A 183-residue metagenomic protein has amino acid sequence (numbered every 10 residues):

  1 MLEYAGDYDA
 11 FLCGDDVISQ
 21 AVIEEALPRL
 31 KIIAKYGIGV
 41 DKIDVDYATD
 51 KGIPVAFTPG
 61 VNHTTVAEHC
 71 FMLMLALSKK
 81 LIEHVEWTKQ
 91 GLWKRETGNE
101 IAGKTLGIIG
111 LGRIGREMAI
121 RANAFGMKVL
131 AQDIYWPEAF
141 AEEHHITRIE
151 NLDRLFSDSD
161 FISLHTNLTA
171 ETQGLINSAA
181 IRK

Functional and structural regions predicted by a protein language model:
M1-F11, G126, A139: N-terminal glycine-/charge-rich "phosphate-binding" loop or analogous flexible N-terminal tail
D9-V85, N99, K183: Phosphate/diphosphate ligand-binding glycine-rich loop within oxidoreductases
I18-I23, Y135-K183: Rossmann-like adenosine-cofactor binding region
L30, A102-T105, S178: Phosphate-coordination loops involved in phosphoryl transfer and adenosine-cofactor binding
E83-E117, H145: Glycine-rich NAD(P)-binding loop of Rossmann-like domains
A122: Aromatic pocket-lining residues of Rossmann-like dinucleotide-binding sites
L130: Conserved beta-strand positions in the Rossmann-like core of class I SAM-dependent methyltransferases
